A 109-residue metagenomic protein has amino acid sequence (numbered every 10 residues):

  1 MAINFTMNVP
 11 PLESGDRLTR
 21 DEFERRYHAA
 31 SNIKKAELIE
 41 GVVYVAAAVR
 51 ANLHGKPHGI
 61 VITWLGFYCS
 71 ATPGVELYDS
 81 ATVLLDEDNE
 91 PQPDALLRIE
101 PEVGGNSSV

Functional and structural regions predicted by a protein language model:
M1-V109: Gly/Pro/Ser/Thr-rich low-complexity, intrinsically disordered segments predominantly at protein N-termini
